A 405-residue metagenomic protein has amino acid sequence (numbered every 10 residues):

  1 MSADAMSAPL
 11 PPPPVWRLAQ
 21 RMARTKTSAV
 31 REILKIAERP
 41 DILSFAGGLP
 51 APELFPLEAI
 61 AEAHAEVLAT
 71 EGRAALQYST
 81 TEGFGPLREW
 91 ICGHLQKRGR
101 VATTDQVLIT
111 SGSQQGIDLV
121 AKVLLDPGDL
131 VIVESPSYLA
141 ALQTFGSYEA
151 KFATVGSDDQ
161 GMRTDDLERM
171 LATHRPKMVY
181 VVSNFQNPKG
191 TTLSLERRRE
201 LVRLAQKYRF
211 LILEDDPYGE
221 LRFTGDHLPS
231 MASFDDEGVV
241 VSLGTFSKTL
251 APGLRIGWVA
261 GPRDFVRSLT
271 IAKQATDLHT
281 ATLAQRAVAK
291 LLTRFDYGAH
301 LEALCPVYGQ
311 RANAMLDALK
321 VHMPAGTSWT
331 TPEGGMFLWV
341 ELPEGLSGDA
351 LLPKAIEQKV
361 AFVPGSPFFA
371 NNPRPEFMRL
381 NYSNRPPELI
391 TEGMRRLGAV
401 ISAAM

Functional and structural regions predicted by a protein language model:
S2-M6, E357-Q358, A370-M405: PLP-dependent enzyme catalytic core of the Aspartate aminotransferase-like
M6-P11, R21-G112, L119, T293-R294 (+2 more regions): N-terminal small-domain helix-loop-helix segment of the aminotransferase-like
V67-R209, G219-E237, Y308, E388: Conserved core of the PLP fold type I
D236-P306: Conserved core segment of the aminotransferase class I/II
A289, P306-L316, T327-E341, L351: Conserved glycine-rich beta-strand-loop-beta hairpin in the small C-terminal domain of fold type I
L346-L351, E388-E392: Short, conserved charged micro-motifs
